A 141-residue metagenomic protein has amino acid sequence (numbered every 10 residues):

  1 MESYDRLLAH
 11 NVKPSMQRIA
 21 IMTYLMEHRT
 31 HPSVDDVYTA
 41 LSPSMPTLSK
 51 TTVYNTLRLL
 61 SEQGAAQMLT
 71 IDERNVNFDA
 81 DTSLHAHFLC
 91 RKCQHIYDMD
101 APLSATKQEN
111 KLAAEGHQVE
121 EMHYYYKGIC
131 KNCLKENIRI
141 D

Functional and structural regions predicted by a protein language model:
M1-N11: Short, Lys/Arg-enriched N-terminal segment that forms or immediately precedes the first helix of a structured domain
R6, T23-H28, A40: Short amphipathic alpha-helical elements of helix-turn-helix/winged-helix folds
P14-M16, H28-S33: Short capping segments at the starts of secondary-structure elements
I19-Y24, D36: Pre-recognition alpha-helix immediately N-terminal to the DNA-recognition helix within helix-turn-helix or winged-helix
D36-M45: DNA-recognition alpha helix
V53-Q63: Basic amphipathic alpha-helical segments that dock to polyanions
E62-D141: Non-DNA-binding regulatory cores of transcription-related proteins, predominantly C-terminal effector-binding
